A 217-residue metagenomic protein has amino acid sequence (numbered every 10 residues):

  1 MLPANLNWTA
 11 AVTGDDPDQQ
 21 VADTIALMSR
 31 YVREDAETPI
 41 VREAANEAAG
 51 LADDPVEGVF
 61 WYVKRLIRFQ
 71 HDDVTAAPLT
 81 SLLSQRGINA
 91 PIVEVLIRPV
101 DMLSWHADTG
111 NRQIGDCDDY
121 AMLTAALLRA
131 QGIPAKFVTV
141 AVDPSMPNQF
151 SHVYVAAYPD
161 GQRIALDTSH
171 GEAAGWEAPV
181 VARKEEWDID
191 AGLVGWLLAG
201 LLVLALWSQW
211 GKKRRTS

Functional and structural regions predicted by a protein language model:
M1-T216: A structural boundary/capping signal
